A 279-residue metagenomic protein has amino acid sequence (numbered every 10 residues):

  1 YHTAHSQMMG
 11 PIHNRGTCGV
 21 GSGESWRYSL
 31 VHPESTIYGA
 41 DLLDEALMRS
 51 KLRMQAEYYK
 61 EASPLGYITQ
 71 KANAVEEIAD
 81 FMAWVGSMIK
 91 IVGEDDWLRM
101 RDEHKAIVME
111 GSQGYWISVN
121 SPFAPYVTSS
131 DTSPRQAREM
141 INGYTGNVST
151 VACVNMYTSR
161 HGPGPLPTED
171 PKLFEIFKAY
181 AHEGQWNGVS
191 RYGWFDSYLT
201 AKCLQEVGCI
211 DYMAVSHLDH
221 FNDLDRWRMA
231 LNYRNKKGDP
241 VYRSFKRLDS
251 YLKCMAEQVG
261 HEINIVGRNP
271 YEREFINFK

Functional and structural regions predicted by a protein language model:
Y1-K279: Non-transmembrane, aqueous-exposed alpha-helical and coiled segments at domain scale
